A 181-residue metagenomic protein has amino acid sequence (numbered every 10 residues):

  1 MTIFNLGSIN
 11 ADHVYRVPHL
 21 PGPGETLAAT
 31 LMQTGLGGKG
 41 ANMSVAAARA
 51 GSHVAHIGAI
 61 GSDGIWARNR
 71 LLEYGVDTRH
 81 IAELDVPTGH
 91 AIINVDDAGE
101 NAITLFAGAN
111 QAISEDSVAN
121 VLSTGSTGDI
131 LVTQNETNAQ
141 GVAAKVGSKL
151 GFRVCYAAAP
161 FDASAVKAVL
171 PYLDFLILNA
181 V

Functional and structural regions predicted by a protein language model:
M1-I9, N69-E83, V95-V181: Ribokinase/PfkB-type carbohydrate-kinase core domain
M1-P23: Positively charged, low-complexity intrinsically disordered leader regions
I3, P23-H90: Substrate-binding N-lobe of the ribokinase-like
H13, D63, T88, N101 (+1 more regions): Short phosphate-engaging motifs
R16-V17, L36, S62-D63, A112-S114: A structural motif shared across PLP-dependent enzymes of the aminotransferase-like
P18-L20, N42-S44, V154: Short, flexible segments with low predicted structural confidence
